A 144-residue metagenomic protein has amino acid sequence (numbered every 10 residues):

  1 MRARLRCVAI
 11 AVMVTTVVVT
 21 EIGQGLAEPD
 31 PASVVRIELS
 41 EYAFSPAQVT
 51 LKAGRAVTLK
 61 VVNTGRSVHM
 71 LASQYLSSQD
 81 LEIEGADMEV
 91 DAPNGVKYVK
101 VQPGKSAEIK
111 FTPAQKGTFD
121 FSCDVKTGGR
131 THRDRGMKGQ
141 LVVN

Functional and structural regions predicted by a protein language model:
M1-R6: Positively charged n-region of N-terminal signal peptides that target proteins for export
V8-T20: Bacterial N-terminal signal peptides
Q24-E28: Boundary of Sec targeting at the N-terminus
P29-V57: N-terminal edge beta-strand
A43, N94-N144: Extracellular/periplasmic metallocenter environments
A47-A72, S106-Q115, V142-V143: Beta-strand cores of secreted/periplasmic/IMS beta-sandwich domains, seen most often in copper-related folds
G65-V68, S77-S78, K116-T118, T127-G128: Solvent-exposed loop/turn segments at secondary-structure junctions within structured extracellular/periplasmic domains
S77-M88: Short aromatic-acidic-glycine turn motif
